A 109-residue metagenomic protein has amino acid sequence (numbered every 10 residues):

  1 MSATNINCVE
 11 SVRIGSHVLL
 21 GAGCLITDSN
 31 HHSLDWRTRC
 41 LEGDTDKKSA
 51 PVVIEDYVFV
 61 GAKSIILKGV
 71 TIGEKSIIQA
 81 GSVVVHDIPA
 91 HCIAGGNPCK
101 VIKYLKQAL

Functional and structural regions predicted by a protein language model:
M1-I66, L105-K106: Flexible, glycine/small-residue-enriched loop-and-beta-strand segment within the central core of proteins
G69-C99: C-terminal/domain-terminus segments
P98-L109: Short, basic/aromatic-enriched C-terminal tail that caps enzymatic domains
